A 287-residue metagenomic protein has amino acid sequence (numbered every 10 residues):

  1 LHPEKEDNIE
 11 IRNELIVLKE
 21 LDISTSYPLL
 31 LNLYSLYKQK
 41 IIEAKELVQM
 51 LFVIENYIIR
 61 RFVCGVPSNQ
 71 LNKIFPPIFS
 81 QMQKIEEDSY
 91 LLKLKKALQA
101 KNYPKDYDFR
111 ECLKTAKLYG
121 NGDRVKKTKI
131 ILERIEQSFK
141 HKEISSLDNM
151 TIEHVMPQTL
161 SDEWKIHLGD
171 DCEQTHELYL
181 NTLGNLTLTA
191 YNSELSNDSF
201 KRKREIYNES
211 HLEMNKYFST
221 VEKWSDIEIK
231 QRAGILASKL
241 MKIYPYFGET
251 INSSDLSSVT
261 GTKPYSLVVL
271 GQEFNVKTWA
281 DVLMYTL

Functional and structural regions predicted by a protein language model:
L1-I9, D22-P28, T159-H167, N208-H211 (+1 more regions): Active-site-adjacent bridging/hinge elements
L1-K129: A cross-family structural signal marking well-folded subdomains
L1-K5, L33, T250-I251, L283-L287: Short, intrinsically disordered, charge-balanced linker/junction segments flanking boundaries in proteins
R12, S24-L31, K45-E55, V125-E133 (+5 more regions): Non-catalytic, well-ordered alpha-helical scaffold segments
K84-R232, L236, I243-Y244: Betabetaalpha-Me/HNH-type nuclease active-site subdomain
V155, S253-L287: Polyanion-binding interface signature
A237, M241, M284-L287: Generic solvent-exposed, charged/amphipathic alpha-helical segments that serve as macromolecular interface scaffolds
L240-I251: Cross-kingdom leucine-rich repeat
